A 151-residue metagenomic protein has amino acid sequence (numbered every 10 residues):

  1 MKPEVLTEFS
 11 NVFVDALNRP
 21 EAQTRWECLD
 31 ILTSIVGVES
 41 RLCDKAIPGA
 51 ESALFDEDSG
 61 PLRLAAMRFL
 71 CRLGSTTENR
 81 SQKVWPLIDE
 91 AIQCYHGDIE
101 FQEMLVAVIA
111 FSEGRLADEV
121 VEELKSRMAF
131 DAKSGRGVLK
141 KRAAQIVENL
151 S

Functional and structural regions predicted by a protein language model:
P3-A16, S40-L54, E78-I92, R115-A129: Amphipathic alpha-helical scaffolding segments comprising HEAT/armadillo-like alpha-solenoid repeats
S10, C28-L29, A66-M67, Q102-V106 (+1 more regions): Hydrophobic core positions within HEAT/HEAT-like alpha-solenoid repeats
P20-E21, D58-S59, Y95-D98, R136: Short inter-helical turns and helix N-cap capping residues of alpha-solenoid HEAT/ARM repeat scaffolds
R25, R63, D98-Q102, K140: Residue-level detector of extended alpha-helical repeat arrays and alpha-solenoid scaffolds
T33-S34, C71-R72, V106-A110, E148: Structural signature of alpha-helical solenoid repeat scaffolds
D58-G74, V84: A contiguous pocket-lining binding segment that forms or flanks enzyme active sites
Q93-C94, E100-F101, L105-R115: Charged/polar low-complexity intrinsically disordered segments, enriched in acidic residues
L116-S151: Eukaryotic acidic, Ser/Thr-rich intrinsically disordered low-complexity regions
